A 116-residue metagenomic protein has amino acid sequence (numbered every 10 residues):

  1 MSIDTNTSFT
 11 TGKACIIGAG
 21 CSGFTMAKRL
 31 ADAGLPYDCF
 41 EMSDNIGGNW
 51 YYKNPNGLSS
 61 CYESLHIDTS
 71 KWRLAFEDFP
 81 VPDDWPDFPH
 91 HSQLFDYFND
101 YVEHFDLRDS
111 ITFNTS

Functional and structural regions predicted by a protein language model:
M1-T11: A short, basic/flexible loop-to-alpha-helix module at the beginning of a structural domain
F9-C39: N-terminal Rossmann-like FAD-binding beta1-loop-alpha1 element of flavoenzymes
A19, D87-H91, S110: Aromatic-acidic/polar surface patches that form glycan- and anion
M42-D44, N49-D100: Glycine-rich active-site loop/strand segments that organize a redox cofactor
F113-S116: A conserved short coil-to-beta-strand element within the FAD-binding core of flavoproteins
